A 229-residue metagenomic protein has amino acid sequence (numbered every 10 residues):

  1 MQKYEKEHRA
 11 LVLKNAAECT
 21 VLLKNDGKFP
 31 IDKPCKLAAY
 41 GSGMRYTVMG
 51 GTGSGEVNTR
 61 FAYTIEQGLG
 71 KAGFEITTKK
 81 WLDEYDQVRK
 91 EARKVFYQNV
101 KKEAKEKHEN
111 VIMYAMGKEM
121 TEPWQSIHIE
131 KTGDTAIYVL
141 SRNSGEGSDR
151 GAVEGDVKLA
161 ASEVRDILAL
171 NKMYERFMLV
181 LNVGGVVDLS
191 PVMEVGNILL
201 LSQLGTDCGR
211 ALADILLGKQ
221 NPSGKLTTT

Functional and structural regions predicted by a protein language model:
Q2-T229: C-terminal non-catalytic regions of proteins with extracellular/luminal or membrane-system context
